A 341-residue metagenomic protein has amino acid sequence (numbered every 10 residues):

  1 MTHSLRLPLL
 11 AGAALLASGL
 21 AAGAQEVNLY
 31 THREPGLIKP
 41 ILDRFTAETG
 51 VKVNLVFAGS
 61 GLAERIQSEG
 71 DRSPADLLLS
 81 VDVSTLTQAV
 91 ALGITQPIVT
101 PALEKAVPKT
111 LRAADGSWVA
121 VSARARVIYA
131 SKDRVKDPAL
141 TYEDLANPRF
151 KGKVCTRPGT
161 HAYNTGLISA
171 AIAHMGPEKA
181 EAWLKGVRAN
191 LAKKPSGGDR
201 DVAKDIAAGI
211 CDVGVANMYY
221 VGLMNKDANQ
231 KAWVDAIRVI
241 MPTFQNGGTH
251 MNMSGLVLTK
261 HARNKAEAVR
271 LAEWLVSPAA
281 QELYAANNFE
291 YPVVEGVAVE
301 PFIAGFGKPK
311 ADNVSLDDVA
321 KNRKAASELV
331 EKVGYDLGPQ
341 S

Functional and structural regions predicted by a protein language model:
Q25-T87: Early extracytoplasmic/lumenal segment of secretory-pathway proteins
Y30-R33, A114-D115, A130-K132, D137 (+3 more regions): Short beta-strand->loop
S73-L78, Q96-I128, E143, K153-T156: A structural signal for short loop-to-beta-strand junctions that line the ligand-binding cleft of periplasmic/secreted
V83-I94, A113-L140, I168-S169, M251-V257: Periplasmic solute-binding protein
D133-L140, A173-E181, A262-A268: Short helix-loop capping/hinge motifs at secondary-structure junctions, enriched in acidic/polar residues
Y163, A170, M175-P242: Ligand-binding pocket segment of bilobal, Venus flytrap-like solute-binding proteins
S254-N313: Mature extracytoplasmic/periplasmic domains
D312-S341: Conserved C-terminal helix/tail region of periplasmic/extracytoplasmic solute-binding proteins
